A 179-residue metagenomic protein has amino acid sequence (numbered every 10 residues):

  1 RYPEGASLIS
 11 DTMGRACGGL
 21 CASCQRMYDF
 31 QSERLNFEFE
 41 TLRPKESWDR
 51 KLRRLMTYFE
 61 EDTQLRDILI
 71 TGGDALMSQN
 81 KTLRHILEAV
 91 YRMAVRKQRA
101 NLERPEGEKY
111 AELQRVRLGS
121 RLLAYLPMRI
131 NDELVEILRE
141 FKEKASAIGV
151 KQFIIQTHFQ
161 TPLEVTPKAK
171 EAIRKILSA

Functional and structural regions predicted by a protein language model:
R1-E4: Flexible, acidic/Gly-rich N-terminal and inter-domain linker regions that tether and position cofactor-handling modules
S7-I9, L69-G72: Short glycine-rich or small-residue beta-strand-to-loop segments that form or flank ligand, phosphate, metal/Fe-S
S10-Y28: Local cysteine-cluster metal-coordination motifs and their immediate loop/turn environment, predominantly Fe-S cluster
G18-S23, S32-E33, Q79, P127: Short helix/loop capping segments that flank catalytic or ligand/cofactor-binding pockets
R26-E40: Iron-sulfur (Fe-S) cluster-binding segments and ferredoxin-like electron-carrier domains, especially [2Fe-2S]
F37, E46-W48: Chitinase-like catalytic core of GlcNAc-active glycosidases
D49-R66, G73-A179: Conserved AdoMet/S-adenosylmethionine-binding subsite of the radical SAM
